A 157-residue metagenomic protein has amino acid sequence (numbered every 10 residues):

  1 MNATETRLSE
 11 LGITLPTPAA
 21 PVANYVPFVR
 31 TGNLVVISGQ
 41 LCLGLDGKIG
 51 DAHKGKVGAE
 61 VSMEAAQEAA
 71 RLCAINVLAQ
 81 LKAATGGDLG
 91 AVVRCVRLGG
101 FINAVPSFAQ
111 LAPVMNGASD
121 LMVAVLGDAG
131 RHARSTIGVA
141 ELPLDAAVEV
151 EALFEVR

Functional and structural regions predicted by a protein language model:
M1-R157: Short, polar/acidic, helix-capping and beta-turn segments at strand->helix junctions that line the mouths
